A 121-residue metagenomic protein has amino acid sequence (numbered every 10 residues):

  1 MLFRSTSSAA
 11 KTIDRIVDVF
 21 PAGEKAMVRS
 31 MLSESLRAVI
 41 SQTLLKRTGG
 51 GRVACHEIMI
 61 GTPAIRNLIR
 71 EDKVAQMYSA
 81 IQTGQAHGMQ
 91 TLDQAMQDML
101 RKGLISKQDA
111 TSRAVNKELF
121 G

Functional and structural regions predicted by a protein language model:
M1-G121: Short, flexible helix-loop junctions that flank or precede catalytic/ligand sites
